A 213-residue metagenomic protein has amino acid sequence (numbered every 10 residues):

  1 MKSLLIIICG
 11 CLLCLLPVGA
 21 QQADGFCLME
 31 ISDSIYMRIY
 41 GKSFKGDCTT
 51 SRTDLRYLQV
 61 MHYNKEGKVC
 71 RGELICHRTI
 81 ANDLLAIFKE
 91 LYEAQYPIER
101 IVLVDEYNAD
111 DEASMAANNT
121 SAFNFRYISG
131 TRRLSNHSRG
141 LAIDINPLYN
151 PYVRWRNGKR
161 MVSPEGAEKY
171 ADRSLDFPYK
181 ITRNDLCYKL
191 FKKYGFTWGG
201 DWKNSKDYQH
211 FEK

Functional and structural regions predicted by a protein language model:
M1-L4: Positively charged n-region of N-terminal signal peptides that target proteins for export
I6-L15: Bacterial N-terminal signal peptides
L16-A20: Sec/Tat signal peptide C-region and signal peptidase I cleavage site
Q21-K68: N-terminal module-boundary/linker segments of secreted carbohydrate-active enzymes
T50-M115: Active-site acidic/histidine clusters and adjacent loop/turn architecture that either coordinate catalytic ions
V69-R78, T131, D172-K180: Second-shell loop/turn segments in exported
I98-E99, A113-P147: Mid-length scaffold segments of soluble, non-membrane domains
I128, G140-K213: Catalytic cores and adjacent binding grooves of peptidoglycan-active enzymes
